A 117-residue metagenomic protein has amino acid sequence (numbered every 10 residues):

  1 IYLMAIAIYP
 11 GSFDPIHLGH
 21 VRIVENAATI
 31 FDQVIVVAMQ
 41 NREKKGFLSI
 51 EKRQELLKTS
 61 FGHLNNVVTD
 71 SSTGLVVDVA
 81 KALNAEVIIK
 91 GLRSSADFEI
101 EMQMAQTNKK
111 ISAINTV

Functional and structural regions predicted by a protein language model:
Y2-V117: Nucleotidyltransferase catalytic core that binds NTPs
